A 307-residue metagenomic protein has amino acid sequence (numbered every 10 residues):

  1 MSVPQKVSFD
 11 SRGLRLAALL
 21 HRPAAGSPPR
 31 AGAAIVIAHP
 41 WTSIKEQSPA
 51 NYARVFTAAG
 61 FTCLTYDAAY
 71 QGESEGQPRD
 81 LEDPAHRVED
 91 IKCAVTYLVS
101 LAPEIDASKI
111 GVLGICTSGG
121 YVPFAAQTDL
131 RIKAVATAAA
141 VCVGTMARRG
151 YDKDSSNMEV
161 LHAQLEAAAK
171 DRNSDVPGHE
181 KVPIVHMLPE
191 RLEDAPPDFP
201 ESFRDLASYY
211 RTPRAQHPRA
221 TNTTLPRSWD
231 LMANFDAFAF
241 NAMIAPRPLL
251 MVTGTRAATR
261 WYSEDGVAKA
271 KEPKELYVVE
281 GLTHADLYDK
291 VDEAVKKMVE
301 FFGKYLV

Functional and structural regions predicted by a protein language model:
M1-A33: N-terminal cap/lid segment of alpha/beta-hydrolase-fold proteins
P40-R54, A68: The serine-hydrolase catalytic nucleophile loop
S48, L81-P103: Alpha/beta-hydrolase active-site loop
V55-E75: Conserved alpha/beta-hydrolase
P103-C116: Alpha/beta-hydrolase fold nucleophile elbow
P123-S208: Alpha/beta-hydrolase-fold enzymes
I244-A245, M251-T253: Short beta-strand/loop motif that positions the catalytic acidic residue of the alpha/beta-hydrolase fold
L282-D292: Catalytic histidine-centered segment of alpha/beta-hydrolase-like enzymes
